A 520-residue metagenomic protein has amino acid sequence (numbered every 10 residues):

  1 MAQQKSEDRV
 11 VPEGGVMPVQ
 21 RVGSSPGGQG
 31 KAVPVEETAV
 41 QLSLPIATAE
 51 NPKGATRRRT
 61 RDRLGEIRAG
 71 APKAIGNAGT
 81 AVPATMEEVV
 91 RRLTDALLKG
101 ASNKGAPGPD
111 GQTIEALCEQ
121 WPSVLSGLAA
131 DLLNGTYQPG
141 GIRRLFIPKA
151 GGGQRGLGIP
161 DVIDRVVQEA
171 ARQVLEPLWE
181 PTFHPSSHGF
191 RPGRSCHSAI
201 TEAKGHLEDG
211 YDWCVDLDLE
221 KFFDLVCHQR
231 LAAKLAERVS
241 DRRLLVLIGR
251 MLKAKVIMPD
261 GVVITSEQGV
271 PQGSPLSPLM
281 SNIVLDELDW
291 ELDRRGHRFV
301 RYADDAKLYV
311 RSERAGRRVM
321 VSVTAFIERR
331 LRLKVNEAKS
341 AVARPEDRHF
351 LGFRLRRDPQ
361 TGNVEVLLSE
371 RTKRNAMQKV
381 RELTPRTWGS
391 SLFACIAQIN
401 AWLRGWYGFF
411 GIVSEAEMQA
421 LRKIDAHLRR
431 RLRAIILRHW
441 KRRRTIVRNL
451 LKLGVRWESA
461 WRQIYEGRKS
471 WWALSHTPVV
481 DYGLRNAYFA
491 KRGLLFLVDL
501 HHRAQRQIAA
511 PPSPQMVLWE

Functional and structural regions predicted by a protein language model:
M1-P122, S126: Non-catalytic, polymerase-adjacent accessory regions of viral genome-replication enzymes
N103-P109, A150, L178-F183, Y211-W213 (+6 more regions): Short acidic (Asp/Glu) and glycine-rich catalytic loops that position anionic groups and cofactors
V124, D131-F146, A150, T182-D347: Conserved polymerase palm-domain catalytic core
G140-R143, A150, L252, V256-I257 (+2 more regions): Core structural elements
V162-A170, K204, A232: Duplex nucleic acid-engaging cores and interfaces of nucleic-acid transaction enzymes
K253, A325, R330-F393, A397-Q398 (+1 more regions): A conserved non-catalytic segment of reverse transcriptases and RNA-directed RNA polymerases corresponding to the late
C395-R443, V447-L451: Non-catalytic, peripheral interaction segments enriched in hydrophobic/basic residues
H427-R429, I436-E520: Extended C-terminal regions of large enzymes
